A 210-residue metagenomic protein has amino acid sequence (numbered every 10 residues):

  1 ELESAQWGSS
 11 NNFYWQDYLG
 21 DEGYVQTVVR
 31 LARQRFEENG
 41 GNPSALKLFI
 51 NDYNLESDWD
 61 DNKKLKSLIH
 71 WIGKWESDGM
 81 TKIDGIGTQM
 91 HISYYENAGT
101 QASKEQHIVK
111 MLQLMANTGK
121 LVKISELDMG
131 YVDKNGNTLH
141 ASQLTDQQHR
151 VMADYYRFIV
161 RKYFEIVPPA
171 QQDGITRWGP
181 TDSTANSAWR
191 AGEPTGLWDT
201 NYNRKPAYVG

Functional and structural regions predicted by a protein language model:
E1-L2, G20-R35, N39, S67-G79 (+1 more regions): An active-site-proximal structural segment forming one wall of the substrate-binding cleft that immediately precedes
L2-Q6, R35, P43-N54, L68-A102 (+1 more regions): Aromatic- and acid-rich polysaccharide-binding/catalytic face of secreted or lumenal carbohydrate-active enzymes
S4-D21, A98, S103-L121, L127-G210: Aromatic-rich peripheral "rim/lid" segments of glycoside hydrolase catalytic domains that contact and position glycan
L19-A32, K63-S93, D128, A191-G210: Repeat-unit-sized solenoid/scaffold elements
L19-L65, V122-M129, Q171-P180: Aromatic-lined carbohydrate-recognition surfaces of secreted/lumenal glycan-active proteins
N39, S93, D182-T184: Generic hydrophobic alpha-helical segments
